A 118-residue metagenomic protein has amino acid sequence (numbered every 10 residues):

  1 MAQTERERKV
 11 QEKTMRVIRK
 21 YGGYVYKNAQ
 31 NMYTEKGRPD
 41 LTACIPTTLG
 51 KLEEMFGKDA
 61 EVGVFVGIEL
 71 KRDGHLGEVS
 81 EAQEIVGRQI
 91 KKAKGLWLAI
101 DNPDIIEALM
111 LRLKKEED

Functional and structural regions predicted by a protein language model:
M1-D118: Catalytic phosphate/metal-binding cores of nucleic-acid and nucleotide-processing enzymes, i.e., regions that mediate
